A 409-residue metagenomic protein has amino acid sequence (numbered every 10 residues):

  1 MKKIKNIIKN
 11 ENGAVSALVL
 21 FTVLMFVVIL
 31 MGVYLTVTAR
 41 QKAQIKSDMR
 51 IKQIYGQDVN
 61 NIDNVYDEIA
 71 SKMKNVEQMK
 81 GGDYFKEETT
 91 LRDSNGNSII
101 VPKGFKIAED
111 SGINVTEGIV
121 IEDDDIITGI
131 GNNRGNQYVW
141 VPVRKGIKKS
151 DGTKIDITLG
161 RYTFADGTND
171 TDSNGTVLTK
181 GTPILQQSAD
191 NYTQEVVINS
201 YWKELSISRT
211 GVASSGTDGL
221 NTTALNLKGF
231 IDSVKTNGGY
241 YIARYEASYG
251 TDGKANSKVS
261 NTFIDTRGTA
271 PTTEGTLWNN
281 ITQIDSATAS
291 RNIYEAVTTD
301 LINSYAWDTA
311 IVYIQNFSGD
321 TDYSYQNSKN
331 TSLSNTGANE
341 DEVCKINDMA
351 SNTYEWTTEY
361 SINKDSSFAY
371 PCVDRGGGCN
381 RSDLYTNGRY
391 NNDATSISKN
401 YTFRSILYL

Functional and structural regions predicted by a protein language model:
M1-N12: N-terminal leader/signal peptides at the extreme start of proteins
K9, R92, K148, N347-A350: Hydrophobic alpha-helical segments, especially N-terminal targeting/anchoring helices
G13-L35: N-terminal single-pass transmembrane signal-anchor helix
T36-N60: Aliphatic-rich helix starts adjacent to a transmembrane/signal segment
N60, N64-D67, S71-K74: Extended alpha-helical stalk/coiled-coil segments
S71-D151, T299: GGW-centered surface loops in extracellular recognition modules
R134-G135, D166-D348, L409: Short aromatic-cysteine micro-motif
Y305-D308, T331-L409: C-terminal, surface-exposed recognition/capping segments
